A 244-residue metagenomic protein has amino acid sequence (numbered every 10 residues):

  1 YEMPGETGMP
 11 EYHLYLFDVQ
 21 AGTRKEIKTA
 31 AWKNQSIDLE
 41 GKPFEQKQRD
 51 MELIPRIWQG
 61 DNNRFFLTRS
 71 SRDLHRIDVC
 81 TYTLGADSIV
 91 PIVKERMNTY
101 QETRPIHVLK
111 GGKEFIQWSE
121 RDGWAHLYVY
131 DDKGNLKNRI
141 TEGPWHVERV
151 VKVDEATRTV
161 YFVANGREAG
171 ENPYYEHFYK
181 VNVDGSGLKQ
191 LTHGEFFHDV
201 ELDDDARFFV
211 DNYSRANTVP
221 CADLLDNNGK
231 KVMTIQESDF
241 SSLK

Functional and structural regions predicted by a protein language model:
Y1-P220, L224-N227, I235-L243: Beta-propeller folds
V232: Short aromatic-acidic-glycine turn motif
